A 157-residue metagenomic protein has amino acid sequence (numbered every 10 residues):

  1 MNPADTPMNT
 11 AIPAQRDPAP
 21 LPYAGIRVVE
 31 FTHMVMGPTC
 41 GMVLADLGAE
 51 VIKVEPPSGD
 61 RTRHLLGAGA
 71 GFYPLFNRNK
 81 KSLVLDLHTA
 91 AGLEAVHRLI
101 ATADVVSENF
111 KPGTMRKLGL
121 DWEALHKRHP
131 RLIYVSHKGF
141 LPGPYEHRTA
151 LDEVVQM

Functional and structural regions predicted by a protein language model:
M1-M157: N-terminal helix-loop segment corresponding to the beta1-alpha1 unit of nucleotide/adenylate-binding folds
